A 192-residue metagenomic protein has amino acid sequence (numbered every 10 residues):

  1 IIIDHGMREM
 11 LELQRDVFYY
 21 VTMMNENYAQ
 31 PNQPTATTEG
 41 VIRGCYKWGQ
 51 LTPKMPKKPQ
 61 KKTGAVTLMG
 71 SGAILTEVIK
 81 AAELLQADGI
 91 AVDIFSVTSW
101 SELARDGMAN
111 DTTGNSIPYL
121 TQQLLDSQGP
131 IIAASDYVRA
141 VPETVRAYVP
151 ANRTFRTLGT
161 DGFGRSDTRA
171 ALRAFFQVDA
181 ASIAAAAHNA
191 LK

Functional and structural regions predicted by a protein language model:
I1-K192: Thiamine diphosphate
